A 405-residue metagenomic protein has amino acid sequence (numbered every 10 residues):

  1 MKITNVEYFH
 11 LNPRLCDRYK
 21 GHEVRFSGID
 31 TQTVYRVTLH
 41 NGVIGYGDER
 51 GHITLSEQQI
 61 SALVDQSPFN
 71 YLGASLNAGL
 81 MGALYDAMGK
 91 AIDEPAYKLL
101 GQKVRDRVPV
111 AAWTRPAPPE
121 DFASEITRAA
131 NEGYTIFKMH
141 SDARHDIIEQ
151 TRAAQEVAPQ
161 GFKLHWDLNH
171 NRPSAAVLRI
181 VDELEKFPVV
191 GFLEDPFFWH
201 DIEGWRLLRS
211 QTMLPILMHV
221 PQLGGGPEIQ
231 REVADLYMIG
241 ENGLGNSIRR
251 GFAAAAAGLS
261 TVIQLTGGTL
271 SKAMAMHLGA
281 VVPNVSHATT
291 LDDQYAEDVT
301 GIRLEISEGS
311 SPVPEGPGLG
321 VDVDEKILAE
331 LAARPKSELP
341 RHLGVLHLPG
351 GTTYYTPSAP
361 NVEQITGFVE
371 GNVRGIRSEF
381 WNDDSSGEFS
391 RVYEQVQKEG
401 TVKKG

Functional and structural regions predicted by a protein language model:
M1-Y46, R50, E297-V299, S378-W381: Structured beta-strand/loop patches that form or line metal/cofactor-binding pockets in enzymes
T4, F9-R14, G267-G405: Flexible C-terminal active-site loop/helix
N5-E7, T31-Q32, R36-P95, T352 (+3 more regions): Metal- or metallocofactor-binding catalytic centers and their adjacent structured scaffolds across diverse enzyme
S61-A62, Q66, V189, H200-P215 (+3 more regions): Shared catalytic-loop signature of beta/alpha-barrel
Y85-R115, V323: Catalytic pocket of metal/acid-base enzymes, prominently hydrolases
P95, T135, K163, P215 (+1 more regions): Residue-level detector of anion-binding/catalytic polar loops
G101-T212: Metal-dependent enolase-superfamily TIM-barrel catalytic cores that perform enediolate-based chemistry
